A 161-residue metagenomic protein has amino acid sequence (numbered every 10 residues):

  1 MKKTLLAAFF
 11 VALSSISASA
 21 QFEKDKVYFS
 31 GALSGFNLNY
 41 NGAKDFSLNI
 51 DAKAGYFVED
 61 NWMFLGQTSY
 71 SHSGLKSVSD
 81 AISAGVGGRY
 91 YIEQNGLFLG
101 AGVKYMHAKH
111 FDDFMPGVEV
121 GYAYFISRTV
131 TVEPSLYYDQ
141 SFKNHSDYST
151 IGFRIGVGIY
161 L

Functional and structural regions predicted by a protein language model:
M1-K26: Cleavable N-terminal export/targeting peptides
A20-S71, T150-G152, G156-Y160: Short glycine/proline- and aromatic-enriched beta-strand/turn motifs that initiate or cap beta-hairpins
K24, H72, V118-L161: Predominantly the C-terminal beta-signal and adjacent terminal strand-loop region of outer-membrane beta-barrel
D25-V27, K44-L48, V78-A84, D112-P116 (+1 more regions): Residues that define the transmembrane beta-barrel architecture of outer-membrane proteins
V27, N61-G66, N95-L99, I126-V132 (+1 more regions): Repeated loop/turn-to-beta-strand initiation elements of outer-membrane beta-barrel proteins
L33-G35, A52-Y56, V86-Y90, A101-V103 (+3 more regions): Residues on the lipid-exposed face of transmembrane beta-strands in outer-membrane beta-barrel proteins
L33-N39, T68-G74, Y90-Q94, V103-K109 (+2 more regions): Transmembrane beta-strands of outer-membrane beta-barrel pores
G42, K76, K109-F111, R128 (+1 more regions): Short glycine/serine/proline-enriched coil/turn segments at secondary-structure junctions
